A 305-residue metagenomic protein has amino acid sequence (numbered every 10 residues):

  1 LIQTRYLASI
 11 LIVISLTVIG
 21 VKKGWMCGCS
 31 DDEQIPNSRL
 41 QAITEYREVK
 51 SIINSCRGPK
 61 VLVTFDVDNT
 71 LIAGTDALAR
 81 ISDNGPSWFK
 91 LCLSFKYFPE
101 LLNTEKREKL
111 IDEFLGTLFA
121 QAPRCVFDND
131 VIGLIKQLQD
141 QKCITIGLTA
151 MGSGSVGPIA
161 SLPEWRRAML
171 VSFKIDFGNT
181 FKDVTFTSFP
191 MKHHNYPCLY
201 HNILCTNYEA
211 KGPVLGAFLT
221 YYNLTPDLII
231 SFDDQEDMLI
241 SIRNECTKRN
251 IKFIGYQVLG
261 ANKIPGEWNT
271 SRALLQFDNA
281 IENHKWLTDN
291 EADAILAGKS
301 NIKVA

Functional and structural regions predicted by a protein language model:
L1-S9: N-terminal Sec-pathway targeting helices
I10, L16-V18, G24-V67, G74-Y97 (+1 more regions): Non-catalytic pre-domain segments flanking phosphatase-related domains
E45-E48, D130-G133, V214-A217: Well-ordered alpha-helical segments embedded in enzymatic catalytic cores
R57, K136-D140, T247: Anion (oxyanion) recognition and catalysis
V63-F65, F119, T145-T149, I230-S231: Structural recognition of the beta-strand scaffold that forms the well-ordered cores of secreted hydrolase catalytic
S87, L91, G116-G147, G154-E164 (+1 more regions): Short, acidic loop-to-helix structural element flanking the phosphoryl-transfer center in phosphate-processing enzymes
K106-G116, M191-C198: Short, basic/glycine-rich phosphate-binding loops at helix/coil junctions that contact nucleotide phosphates
G152, V156-A305: C-terminal cap/substrate-recognition subdomain and adjoining C-terminal extension of metal-dependent phosphatase-like
